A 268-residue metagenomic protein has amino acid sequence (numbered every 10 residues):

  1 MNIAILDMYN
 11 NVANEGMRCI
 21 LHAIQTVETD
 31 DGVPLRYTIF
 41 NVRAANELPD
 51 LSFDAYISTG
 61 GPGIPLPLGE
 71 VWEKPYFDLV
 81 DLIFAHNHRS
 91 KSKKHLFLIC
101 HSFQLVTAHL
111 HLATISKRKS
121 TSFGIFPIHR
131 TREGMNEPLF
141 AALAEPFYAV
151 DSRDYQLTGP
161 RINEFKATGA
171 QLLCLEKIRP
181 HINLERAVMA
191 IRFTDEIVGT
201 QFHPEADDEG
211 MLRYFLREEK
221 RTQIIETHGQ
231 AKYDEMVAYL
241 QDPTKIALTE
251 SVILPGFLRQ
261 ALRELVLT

Functional and structural regions predicted by a protein language model:
M1-N87, D208, L212, E218 (+1 more regions): N-terminal beta1-alpha1 cap of cysteine-dependent amidohydrolase-like domains
A4-M8, I99, S152: Short hydrophobic segments within beta-strands
D31-V33, R89-K93, H181-L184: Short, solvent-exposed loop/turn segments that connect beta-strands within catalytic domains and beta-strand-rich
G32-L35, S92, E145, T168: A short helix-to-beta-strand connector/capping loop
E47-S52, T107, I162-F165: Short loop/helix-cap segments at secondary-structure boundaries that form the rim of catalytic
G63-G134: Cysteine-nucleophile active-site neighborhood
H111-G210: Pocket-forming structural segment of enzyme catalytic cores
